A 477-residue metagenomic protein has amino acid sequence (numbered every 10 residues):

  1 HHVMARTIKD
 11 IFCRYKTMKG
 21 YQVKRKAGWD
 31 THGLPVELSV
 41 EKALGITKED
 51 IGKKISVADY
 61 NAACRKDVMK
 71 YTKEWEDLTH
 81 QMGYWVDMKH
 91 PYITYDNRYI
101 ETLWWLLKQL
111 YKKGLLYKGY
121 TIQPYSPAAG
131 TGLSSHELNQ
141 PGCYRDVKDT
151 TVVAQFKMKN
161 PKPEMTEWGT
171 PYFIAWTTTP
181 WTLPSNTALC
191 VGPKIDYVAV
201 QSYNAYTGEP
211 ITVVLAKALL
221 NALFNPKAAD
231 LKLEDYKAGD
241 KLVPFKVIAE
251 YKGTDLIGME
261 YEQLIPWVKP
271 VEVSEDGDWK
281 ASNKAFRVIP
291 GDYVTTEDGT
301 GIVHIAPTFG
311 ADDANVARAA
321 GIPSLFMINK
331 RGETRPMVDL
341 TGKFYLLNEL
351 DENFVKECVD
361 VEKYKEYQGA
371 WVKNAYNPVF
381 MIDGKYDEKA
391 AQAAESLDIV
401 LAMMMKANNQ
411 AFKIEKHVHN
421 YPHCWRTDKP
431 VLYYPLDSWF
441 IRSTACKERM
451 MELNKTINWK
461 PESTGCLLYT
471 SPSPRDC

Functional and structural regions predicted by a protein language model:
H1-G208, A306-A311, V316-A319, F326-G342 (+3 more regions): N-terminal, positively charged nucleic-acid-binding surface of large information/translation enzymes
R6-T7, Q392-S396: Aromatic- and glycine-enriched glycan-recognition loops and surfaces that form the carbohydrate-binding subsites
D10, L189, I195, A199 (+5 more regions): Catalytic alpha/beta core of large soluble enzyme barrels
G45, L397, L401-A402: Basic, tryptophan- and glycine-enriched interaction regions
V57-N61, V86-I93, T295-V303, I382-D387 (+1 more regions): Glycine- and acidic
K269-E272, M327-N329, R335, D339 (+4 more regions): N-terminal non-cleavable signal-anchor helices
A281-D292, V338, L346, N374 (+2 more regions): Extracellular/oxidizing-compartment recognition motifs
N348-A394: Surface-exposed intrinsically disordered loops and tails
